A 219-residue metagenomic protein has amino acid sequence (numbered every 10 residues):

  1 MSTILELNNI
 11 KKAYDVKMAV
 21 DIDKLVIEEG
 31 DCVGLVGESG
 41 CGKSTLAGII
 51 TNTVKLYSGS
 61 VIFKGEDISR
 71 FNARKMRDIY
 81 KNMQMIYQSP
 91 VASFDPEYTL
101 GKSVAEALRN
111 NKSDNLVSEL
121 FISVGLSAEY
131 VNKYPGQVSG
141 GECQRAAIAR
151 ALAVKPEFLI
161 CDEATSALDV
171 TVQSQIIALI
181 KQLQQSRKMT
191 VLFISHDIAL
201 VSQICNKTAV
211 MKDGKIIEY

Functional and structural regions predicted by a protein language model:
V36-E38: The feature captures the beta-strand-to-loop junction immediately N-terminal to the Walker
T51: Helix-to-loop junction immediately C-terminal to a conserved catalytic motif
G59-D67, I79, E218: Conserved ABC transporter NBD signature motif
I68-Q84, N110: ABC ATPase NBD coupling module
D114-E129: Conserved ABC ATPase "signature" region
Y134-V138, E142: Conserved ABC ATPase signature
A153-E157: A short, proline-enriched helix->beta-strand linker immediately N-terminal to the Walker B motif in ABC-type P-loop
